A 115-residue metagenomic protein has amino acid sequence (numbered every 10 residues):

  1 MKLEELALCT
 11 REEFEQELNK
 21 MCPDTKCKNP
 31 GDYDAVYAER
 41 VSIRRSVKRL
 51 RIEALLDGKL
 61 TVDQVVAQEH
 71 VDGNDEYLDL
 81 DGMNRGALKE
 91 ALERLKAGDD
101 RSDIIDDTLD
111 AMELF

Functional and structural regions predicted by a protein language model:
L3, L109: Short linear clamp-binding motif
A7-L18, D81-N84: Short amphipathic alpha-helical heptad-repeat segments
K20-D106: Acidic, low-complexity, intrinsically disordered interaction modules
D110-F115: Short acidic DE-rich linear segments
